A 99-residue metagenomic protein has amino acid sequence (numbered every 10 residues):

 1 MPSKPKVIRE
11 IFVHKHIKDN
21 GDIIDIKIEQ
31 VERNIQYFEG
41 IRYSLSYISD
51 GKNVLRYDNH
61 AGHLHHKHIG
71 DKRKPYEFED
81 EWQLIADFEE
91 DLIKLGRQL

Functional and structural regions predicted by a protein language model:
P2-H66: The feature represents the first ordered module of a protein
K72-L99: Short, compact, well-ordered microdomains
